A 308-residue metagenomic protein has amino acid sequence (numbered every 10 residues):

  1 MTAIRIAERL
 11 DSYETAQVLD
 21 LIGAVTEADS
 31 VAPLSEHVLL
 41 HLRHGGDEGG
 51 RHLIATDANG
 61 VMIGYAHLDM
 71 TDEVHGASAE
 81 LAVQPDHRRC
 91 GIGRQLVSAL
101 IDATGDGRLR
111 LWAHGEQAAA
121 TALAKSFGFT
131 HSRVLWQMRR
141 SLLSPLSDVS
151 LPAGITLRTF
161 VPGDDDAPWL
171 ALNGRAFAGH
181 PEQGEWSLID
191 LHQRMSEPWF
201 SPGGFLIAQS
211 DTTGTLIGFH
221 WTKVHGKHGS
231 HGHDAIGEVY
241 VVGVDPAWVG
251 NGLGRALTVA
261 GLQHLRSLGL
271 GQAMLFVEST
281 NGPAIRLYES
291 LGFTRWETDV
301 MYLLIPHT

Functional and structural regions predicted by a protein language model:
M1-H41, I54-T56, V61, S150-G184: Short amphipathic alpha-helix that is part of the acyltransferase structural core
S30-R51, A66-V74, E182-T212, L216-V242: A conserved beta-strand-loop-helix scaffold within acyl/acetyltransferase catalytic domains
T56, D69, S78-R89, V242-V249: A short, internal acetyl-CoA/4′-phosphopantetheine-binding micro-motif in the GNAT/acyltransferase core
N59-G64, S132, T212-G218, P283: Glycine-rich acetyl-CoA-binding "A-motif" of GNAT/NAT acetyltransferases
M70-S78, P85-I155, Y302: Acyl-donor-binding surface of acyltransferase catalytic domains
R88, R110-T121, P246, L275-I285 (+1 more regions): Conserved beta-strand-loop-alpha-helix junction that forms the acyl-donor binding cleft
R89-A103, V241-P246, G250-S267, I285-S290: Conserved acetyl-CoA-binding loop-helix of GNAT-fold acetyltransferases
Q137-F160, G271, F276-G282, R295-T308: C-terminal "cap" of GNAT-fold acetyltransferases
